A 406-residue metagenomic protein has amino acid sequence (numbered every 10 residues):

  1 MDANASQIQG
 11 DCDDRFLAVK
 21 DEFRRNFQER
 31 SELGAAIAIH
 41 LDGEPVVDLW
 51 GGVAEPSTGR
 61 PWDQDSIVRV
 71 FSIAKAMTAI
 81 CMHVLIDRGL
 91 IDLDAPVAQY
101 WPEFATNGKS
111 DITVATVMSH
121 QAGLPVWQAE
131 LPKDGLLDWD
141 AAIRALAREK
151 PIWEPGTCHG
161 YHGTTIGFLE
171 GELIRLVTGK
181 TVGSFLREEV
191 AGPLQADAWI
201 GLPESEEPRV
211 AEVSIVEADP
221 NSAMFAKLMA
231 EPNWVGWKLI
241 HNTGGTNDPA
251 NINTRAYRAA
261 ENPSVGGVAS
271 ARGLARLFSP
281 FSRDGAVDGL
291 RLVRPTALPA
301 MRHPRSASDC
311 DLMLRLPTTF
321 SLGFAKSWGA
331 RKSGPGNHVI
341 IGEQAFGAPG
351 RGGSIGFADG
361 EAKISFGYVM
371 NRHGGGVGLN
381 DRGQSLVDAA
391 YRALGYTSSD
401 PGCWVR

Functional and structural regions predicted by a protein language model:
M1-F16, L322-K326: Short, compositionally biased leader-like segments
Q9-V70, D92-A95: Short, conserved catalytic-motif segment at the N-terminal edge
L17, F23-R24, G43, I67-A95 (+3 more regions): Active-site SXXK
Q64, R69-I73, L85-A129, A147-R148 (+2 more regions): Active-site helix/loop module of the DD-peptidase/beta-lactamase fold, centered on the serine-lysine SxxK catalytic
I67, V126-V210, A250-A269: Catalytic-site signature segments of enzymes, centered on catalytic residues
H120, I166-L173, E261, V265-V287 (+1 more regions): Active-site-proximal alpha-helical segments within enzyme catalytic domains
V213-A271, H303-E361, T397-R406: Active-site Gly/Thr loop motif
N262, R283-V287, T296-A297, R302-C310 (+1 more regions): Short, gly/Ser/Thr-rich active-site loops of penicillin-recognizing serine hydrolases
